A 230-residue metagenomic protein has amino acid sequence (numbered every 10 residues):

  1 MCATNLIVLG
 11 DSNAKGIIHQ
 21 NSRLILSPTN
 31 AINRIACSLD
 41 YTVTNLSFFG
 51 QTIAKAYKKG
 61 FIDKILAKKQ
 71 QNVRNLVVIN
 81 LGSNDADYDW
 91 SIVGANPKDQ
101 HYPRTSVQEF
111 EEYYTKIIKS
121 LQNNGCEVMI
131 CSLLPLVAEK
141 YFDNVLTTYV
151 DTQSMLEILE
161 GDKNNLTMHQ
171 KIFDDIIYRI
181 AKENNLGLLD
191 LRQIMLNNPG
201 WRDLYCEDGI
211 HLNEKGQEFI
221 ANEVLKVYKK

Functional and structural regions predicted by a protein language model:
M1-S47, K64-N72, V77: Serine-esterase "nucleophile elbow" of acetyl-processing enzymes
N13, G50-T52, P135, M195: Residue-level detector of flexible, active-site-proximal loop/helix-junction positions within diverse enzyme catalytic
K15-I18, A54, D87-Y88, E139: A short acidic, helix-capping loop that chelates divalent metal ions and anchors anionic groups
G16, G50, E127-I130: Glycine-centered flexibility motif
V43-F48, T52-I53, N84-D85: Active-site neighborhood of divalent metal-dependent phosphoester/pyrophosphate hydrolases
Q51-I62: Structural motif
F61-K229: Alpha-helical cap/lid subdomain in secreted, periplasmic, or secretory-pathway luminal O-acyl-processing enzymes
